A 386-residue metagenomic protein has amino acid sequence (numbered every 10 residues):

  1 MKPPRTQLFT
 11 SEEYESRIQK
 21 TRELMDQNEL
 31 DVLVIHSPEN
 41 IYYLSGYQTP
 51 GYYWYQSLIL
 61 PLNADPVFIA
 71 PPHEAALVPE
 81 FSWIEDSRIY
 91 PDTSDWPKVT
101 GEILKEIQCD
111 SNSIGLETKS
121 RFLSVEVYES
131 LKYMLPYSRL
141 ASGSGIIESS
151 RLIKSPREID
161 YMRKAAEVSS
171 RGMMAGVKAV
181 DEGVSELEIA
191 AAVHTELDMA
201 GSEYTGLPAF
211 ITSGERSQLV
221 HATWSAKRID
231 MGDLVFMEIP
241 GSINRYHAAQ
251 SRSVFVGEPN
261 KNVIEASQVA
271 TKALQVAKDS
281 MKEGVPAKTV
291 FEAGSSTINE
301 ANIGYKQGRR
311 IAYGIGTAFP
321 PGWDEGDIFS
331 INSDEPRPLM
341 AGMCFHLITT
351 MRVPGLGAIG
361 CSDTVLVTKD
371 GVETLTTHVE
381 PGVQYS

Functional and structural regions predicted by a protein language model:
M1-S386: Active-site neighborhoods and metal-handling regions in enzymes and metal-associated proteins
